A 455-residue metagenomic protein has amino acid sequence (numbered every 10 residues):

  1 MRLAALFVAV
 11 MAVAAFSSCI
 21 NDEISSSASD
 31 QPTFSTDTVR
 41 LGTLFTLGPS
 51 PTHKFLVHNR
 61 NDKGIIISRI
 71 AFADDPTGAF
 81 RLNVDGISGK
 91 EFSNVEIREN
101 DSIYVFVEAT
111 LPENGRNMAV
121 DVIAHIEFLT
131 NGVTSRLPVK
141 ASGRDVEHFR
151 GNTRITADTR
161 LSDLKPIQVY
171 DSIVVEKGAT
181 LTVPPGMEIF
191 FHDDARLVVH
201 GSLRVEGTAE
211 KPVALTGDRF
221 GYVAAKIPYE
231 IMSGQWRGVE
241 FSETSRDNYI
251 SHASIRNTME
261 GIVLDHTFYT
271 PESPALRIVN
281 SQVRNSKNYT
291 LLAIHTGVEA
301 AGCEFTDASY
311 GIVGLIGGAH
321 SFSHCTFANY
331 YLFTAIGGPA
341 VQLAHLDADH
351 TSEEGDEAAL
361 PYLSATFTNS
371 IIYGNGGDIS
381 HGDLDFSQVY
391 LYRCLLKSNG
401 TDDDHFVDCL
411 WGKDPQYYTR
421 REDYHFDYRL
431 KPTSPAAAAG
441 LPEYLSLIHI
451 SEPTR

Functional and structural regions predicted by a protein language model:
A15-S18: C-terminal motif of bacterial Sec signal peptides marking the signal peptidase cleavage site
I20-R40, R60-E108, E113: Surface-exposed binding patches on compact interaction domains or structured appendages
T52-N59, D121-L129, A253, P435-A436: Buried hydrophobic-core signal for structured, non-transmembrane domains
N114-D145: Terminal connector regions
A124, S135, A157-T159, K165 (+24 more regions): The right-handed parallel beta-helix/beta-solenoid scaffold, focusing on the short coil/turn and N-cap positions
S162, E176, P184, I189-H192 (+18 more regions): Feature marks extracellular polysaccharide-active and adherence modules
A293, V298-T433, A437: Predominantly extracellular beta-rich ligand-binding scaffolds that present long acidic/polar faces for carbohydrate
L445-T454: Residue-level detector of conserved catalytic or cofactor/ligand-binding positions in enzyme active sites
